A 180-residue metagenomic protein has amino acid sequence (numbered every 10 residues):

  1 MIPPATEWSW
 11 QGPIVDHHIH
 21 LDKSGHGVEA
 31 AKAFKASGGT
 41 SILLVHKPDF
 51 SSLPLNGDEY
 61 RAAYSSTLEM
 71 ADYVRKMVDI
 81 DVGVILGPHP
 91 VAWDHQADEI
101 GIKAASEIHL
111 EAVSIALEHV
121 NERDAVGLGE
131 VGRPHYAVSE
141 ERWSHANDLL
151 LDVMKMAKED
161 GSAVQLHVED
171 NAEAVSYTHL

Functional and structural regions predicted by a protein language model:
M1-D160, L166-A172: Mid-domain alpha/beta scaffold segments of enzyme catalytic cores
V175: Active-site cradle of extracellular carbohydrate-active enzymes
T178-H179: Conserved small/polar residues in nucleotide/adenosyl-binding loops
